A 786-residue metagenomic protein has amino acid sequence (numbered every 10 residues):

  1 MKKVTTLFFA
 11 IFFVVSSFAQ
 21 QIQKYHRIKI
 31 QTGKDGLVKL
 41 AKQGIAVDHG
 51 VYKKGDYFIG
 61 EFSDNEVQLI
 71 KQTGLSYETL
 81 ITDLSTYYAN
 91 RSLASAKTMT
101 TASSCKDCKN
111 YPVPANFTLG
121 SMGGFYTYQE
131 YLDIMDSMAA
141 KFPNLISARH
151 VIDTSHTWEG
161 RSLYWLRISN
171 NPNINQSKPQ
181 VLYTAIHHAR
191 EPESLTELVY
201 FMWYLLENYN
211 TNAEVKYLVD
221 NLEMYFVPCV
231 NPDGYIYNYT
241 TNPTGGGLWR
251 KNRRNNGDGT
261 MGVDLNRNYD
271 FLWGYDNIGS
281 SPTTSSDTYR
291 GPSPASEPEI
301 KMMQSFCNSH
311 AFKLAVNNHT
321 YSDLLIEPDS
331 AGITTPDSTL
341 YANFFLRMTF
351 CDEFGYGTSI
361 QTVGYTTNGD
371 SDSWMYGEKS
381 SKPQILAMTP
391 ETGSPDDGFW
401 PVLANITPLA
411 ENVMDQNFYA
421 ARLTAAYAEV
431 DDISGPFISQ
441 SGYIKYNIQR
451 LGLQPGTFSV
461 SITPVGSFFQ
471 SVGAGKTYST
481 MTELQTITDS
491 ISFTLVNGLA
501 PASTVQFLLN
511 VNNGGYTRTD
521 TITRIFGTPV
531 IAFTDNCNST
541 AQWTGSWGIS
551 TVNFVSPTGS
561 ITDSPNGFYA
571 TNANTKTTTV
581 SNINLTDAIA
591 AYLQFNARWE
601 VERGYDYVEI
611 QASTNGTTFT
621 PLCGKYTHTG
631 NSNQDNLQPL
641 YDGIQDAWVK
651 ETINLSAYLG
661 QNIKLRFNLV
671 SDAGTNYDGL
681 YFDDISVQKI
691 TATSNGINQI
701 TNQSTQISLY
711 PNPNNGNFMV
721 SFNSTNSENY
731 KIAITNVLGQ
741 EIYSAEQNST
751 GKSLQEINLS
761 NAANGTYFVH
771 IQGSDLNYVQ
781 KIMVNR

Functional and structural regions predicted by a protein language model:
K3-T6, V15-A19, N698-R786: C-terminal outer-membrane/trafficking sorting elements
R27-I30, Y239-S441: Metallocarboxypeptidase
Y427-I438, T528-T540, T571-A573, Q688-Y710 (+1 more regions): Residue-level detector of functionally pivotal "anchor" positions at catalytic/ligand-binding pockets or at interdomain
Q470-L499: Intrinsically disordered, low-complexity Pro/Gly/Ser/Thr-rich segments with frequent PxxP/GP/PP motifs and embedded
T494-P529: Terminal connector regions
A532-K576, P621-V649: Extracellular glycan-recognition surfaces and repeat-rich motifs
F568-T586, Y592, A647-T652, F682: Short beta-strands within extracellular/lumenal beta-sheet-rich domains
Y605-Y607, S671-I690: Extracellular carbohydrate recognition
